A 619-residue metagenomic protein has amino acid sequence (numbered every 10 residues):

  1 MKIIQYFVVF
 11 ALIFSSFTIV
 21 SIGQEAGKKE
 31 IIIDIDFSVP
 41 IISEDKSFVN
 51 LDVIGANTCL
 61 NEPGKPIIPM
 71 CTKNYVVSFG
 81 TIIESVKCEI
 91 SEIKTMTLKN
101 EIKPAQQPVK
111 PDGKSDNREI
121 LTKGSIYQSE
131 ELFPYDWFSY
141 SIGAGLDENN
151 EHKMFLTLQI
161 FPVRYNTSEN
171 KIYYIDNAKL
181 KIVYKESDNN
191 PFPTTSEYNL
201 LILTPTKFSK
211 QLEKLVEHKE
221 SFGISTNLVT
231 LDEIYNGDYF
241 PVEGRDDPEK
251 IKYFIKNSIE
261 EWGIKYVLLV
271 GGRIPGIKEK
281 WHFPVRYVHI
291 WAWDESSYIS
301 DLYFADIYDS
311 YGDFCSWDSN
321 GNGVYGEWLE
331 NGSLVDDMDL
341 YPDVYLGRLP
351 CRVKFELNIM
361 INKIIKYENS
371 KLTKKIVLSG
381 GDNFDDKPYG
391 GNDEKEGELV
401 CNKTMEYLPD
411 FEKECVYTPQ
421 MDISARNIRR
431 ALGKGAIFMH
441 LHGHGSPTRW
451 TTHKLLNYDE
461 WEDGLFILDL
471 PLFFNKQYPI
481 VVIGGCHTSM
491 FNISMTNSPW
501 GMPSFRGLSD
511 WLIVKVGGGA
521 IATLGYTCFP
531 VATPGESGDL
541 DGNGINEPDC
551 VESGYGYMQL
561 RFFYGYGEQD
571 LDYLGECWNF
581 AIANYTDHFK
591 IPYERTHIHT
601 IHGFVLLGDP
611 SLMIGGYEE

Functional and structural regions predicted by a protein language model:
M1-V8: Positively charged n-region of N-terminal signal peptides that target proteins for export
V8-S16: Bacterial N-terminal signal peptides
S15-G23: N-terminal signal peptide
G23-E619: Cysteine-dependent hydrolase recognition
